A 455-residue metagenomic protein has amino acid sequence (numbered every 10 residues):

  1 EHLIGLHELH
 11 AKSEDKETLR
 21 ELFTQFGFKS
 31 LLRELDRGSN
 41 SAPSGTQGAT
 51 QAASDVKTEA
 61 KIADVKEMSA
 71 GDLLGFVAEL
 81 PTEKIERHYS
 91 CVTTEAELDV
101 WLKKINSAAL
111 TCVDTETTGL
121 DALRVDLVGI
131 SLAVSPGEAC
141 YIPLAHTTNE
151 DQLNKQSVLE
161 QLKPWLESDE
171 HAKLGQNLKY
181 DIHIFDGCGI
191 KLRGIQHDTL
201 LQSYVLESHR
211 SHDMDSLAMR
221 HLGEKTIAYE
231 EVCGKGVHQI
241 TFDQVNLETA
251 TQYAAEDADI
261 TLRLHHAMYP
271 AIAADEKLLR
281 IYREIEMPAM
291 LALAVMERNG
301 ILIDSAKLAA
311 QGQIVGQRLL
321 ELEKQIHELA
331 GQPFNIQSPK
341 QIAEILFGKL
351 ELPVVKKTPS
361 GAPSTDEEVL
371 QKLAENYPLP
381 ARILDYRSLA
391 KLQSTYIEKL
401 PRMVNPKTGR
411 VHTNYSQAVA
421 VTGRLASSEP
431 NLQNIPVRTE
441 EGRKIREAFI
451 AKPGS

Functional and structural regions predicted by a protein language model:
E1-L3, E167-D169, K179-K191, R220-K225 (+1 more regions): Flexible, charged interface-and-hinge segments in very large macromolecular machines that mediate substrate binding
E1-T148, H209, L217, H221 (+3 more regions): Conserved "right-hand" nucleotidyltransferase catalytic core of DNA-directed polymerases
C112-D114, V158-L162, I195: Catalytic cores of nucleotide-enabled group-transfer and carboxylate-activating enzymes in metabolic and assembly-line
E116, L174-K179: A short beta-strand-to-loop transition that corresponds to the Sensor-1 phosphate-sensing loop of AAA+ P-loop ATPases
L120-D121, K179-G189, S203-L206, E344-L350: Short active-site loop/helix that positions an aromatic residue
S135-K173: Nucleic-acid-processing active sites and adjacent nucleic-acid-binding tracks, predominantly divalent metal-dependent
K155-V158, L166-Q176, F185, K444-S455: Conserved catalytic alpha/beta cores of large enzymes that bind or transform nucleotide phosphates and polynucleotides
K191-E207, S216, H221: Conserved beta-strand -> loop -> alpha-helix junction used to position metal-binding or nucleic-acid-contacting
